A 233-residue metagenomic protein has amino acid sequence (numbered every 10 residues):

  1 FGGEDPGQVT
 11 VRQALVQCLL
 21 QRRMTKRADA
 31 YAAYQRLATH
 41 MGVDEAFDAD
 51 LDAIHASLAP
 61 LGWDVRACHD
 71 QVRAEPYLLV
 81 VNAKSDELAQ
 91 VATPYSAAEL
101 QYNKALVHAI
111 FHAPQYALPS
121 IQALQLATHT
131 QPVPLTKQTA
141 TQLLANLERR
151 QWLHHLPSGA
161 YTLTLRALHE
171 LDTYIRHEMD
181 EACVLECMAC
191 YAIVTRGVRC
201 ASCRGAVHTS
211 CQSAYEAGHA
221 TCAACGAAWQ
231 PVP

Functional and structural regions predicted by a protein language model:
F1-A89, T93, A97: Eukaryotic partner-binding/assembly regions in large regulatory complexes
Q21-L37, G42, A113-T136: Short acidic, hydrophobic short linear motifs in intrinsically disordered regions
A56-H69, A145-Y161: A short, conserved structural fragment
V72-V81, H154-H177: Accessory beta->alpha helical hairpin/"wing" motif in late/C-terminal subdomains of nucleic-acid enzymes
W152, A192-T195, H208, E216 (+1 more regions): Short functional micro-motifs and their immediate structural scaffolds
V184, G197, H219: Residues immediately within or flanking Cys/His clusters that coordinate Zn2+ in small zinc-binding modules
C187-C190, C200-C203, C222-C225: Short cysteine-rich clusters marking metal-coordination/redox-active sites
C203-T221: Cys/His-coordinated zinc-finger cores
